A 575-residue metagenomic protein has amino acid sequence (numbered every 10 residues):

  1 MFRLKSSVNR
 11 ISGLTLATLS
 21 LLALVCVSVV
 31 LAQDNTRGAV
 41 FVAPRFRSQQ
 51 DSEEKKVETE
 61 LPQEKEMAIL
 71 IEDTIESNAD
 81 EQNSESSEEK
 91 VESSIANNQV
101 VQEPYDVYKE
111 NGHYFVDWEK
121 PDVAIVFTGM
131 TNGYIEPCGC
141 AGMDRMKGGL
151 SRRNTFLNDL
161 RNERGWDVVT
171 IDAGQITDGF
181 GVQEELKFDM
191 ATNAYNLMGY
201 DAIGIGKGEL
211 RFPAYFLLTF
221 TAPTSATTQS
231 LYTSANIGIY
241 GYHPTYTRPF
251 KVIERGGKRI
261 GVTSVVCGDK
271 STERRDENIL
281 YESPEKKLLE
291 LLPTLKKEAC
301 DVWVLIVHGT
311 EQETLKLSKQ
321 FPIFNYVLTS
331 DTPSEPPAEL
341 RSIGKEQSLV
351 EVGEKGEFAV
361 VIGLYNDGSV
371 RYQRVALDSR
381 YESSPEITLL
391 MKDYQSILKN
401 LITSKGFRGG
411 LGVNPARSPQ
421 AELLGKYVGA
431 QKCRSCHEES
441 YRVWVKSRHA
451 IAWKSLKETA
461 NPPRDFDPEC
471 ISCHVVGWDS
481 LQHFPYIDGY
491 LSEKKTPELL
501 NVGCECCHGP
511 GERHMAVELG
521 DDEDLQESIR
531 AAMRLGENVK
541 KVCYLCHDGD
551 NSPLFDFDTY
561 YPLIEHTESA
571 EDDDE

Functional and structural regions predicted by a protein language model:
M1-R10: N-terminal secretory signal peptides that target proteins for export/translocation
F2, Y372-E382, T403-G410, S418: C-terminal regulatory/interaction regions
T15-C26: Bacterial N-terminal signal peptides
V29-L31: Sec/Tat signal peptide C-region and signal peptidase I cleavage site
D34-F46, E53, E66-E72, D80 (+1 more regions): Acidic, metal/ion-coordinating pockets
R374-S396: Acidic, Ser/Thr/Pro-rich beta/coil linker or hinge segments at domain junctions
K392-C506, G511-N538, F555-E575: Sequence context of c-type cytochrome heme-c attachment sites
K541-Y544, D548-N551: Domain-level detector of nuclease and nuclease-like folds in predominantly extracellular/periplasmic contexts
